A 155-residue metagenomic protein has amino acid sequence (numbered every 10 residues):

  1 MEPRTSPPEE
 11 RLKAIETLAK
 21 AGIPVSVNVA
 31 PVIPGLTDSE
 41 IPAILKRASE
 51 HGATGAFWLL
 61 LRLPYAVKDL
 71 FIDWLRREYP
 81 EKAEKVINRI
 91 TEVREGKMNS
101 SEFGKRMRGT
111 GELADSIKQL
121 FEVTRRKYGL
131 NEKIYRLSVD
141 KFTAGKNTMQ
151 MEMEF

Functional and structural regions predicted by a protein language model:
M1-I15, P24-N28, G55-F57, L61: Core AdoMet radical
P3-E10, V32-P42: Canonical radical SAM enzyme core domain
K13, T17, S39-F155: Auxiliary Fe-S-binding modules of radical SAM enzymes
A21: Conserved dinucleotide-binding and phosphotransfer motif residues
V29-P31, M107: Short glycine-centered, acidic/aromatic-flanked micro-motifs in structured strand/loop junctions that mark active-site
